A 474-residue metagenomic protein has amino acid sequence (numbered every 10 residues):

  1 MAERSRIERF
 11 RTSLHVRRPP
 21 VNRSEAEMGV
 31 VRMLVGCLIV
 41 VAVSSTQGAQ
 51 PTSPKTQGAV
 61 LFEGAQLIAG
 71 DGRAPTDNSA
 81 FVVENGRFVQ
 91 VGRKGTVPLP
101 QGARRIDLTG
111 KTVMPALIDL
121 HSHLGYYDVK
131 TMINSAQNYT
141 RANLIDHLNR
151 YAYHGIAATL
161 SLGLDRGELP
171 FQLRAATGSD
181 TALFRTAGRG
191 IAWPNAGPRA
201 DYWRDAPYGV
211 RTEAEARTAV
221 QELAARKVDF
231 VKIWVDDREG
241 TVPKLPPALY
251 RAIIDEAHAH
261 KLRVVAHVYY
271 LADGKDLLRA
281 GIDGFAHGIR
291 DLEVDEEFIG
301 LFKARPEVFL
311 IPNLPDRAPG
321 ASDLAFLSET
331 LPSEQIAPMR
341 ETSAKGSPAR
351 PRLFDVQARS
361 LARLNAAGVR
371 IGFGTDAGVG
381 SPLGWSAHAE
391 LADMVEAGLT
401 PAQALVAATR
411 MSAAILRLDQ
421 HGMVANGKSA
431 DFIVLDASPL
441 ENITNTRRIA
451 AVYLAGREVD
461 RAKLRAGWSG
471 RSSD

Functional and structural regions predicted by a protein language model:
M33-S44: Bacterial N-terminal signal peptides
P51-S53, L67-A80, G92-T96, P382 (+2 more regions): Acidic, glycine-enriched loop/beta-strand segments at the rims of small-molecule binding/catalytic pockets
K55-Q90, L108-P115, D119-L124: Mature N-terminal segment immediately following signal peptide/propeptide cleavage in secreted/periplasmic
A65, F81, G86, G110 (+14 more regions): Divalent metal-coordination and catalytic microenvironments
L108-D237, T241-V264, E297-S343: Divalent-metal coordination cores built from histidine and acidic residues
V129-M132, F171, K244, G274-A280 (+5 more regions): Histidine/acidic-residue-rich catalytic or RNA/ligand-binding cores of hydrolases and nuclease-related proteins
A259, T342-A344, P348-S438: His/Asp/Glu-enriched, well-ordered alpha-helical/loop segment that forms or immediately abuts the divalent-metal
L278-F285, A304-F309, G368-V369: Glycine-enriched alpha-helix->loop->beta-strand junction motifs that scaffold or abut catalytic
